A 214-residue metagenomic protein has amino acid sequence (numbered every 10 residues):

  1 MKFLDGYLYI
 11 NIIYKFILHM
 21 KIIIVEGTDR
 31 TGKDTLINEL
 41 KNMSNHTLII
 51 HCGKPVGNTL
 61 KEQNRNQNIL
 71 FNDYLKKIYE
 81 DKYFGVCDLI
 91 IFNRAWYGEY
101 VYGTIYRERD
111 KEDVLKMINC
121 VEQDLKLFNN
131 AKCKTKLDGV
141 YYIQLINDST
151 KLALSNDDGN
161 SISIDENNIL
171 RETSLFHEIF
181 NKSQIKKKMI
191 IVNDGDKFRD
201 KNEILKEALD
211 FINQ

Functional and structural regions predicted by a protein language model:
M20-I22: Pre-Walker A (Motif I) flank of P-loop NTPase domains
V25: Hydrophobic anchor at the beta1->P-loop junction of P-loop NTPases
T28: P-loop (Walker A) phosphate-binding loop of NTP-binding proteins
G32: Conserved glycine(s) of the Walker
N38-G85, V101: Conserved substrate/cofactor phosphate-moiety recognition/catalytic segment in nucleotide-dependent phosphotransferases
Y102-I179: A glycine- and Lys/Arg-enriched "phosphate-lid" helix/loop adjacent to the NTP-binding pocket of small-molecule kinases
D157-Q214: NTP-dependent small-molecule kinase module
